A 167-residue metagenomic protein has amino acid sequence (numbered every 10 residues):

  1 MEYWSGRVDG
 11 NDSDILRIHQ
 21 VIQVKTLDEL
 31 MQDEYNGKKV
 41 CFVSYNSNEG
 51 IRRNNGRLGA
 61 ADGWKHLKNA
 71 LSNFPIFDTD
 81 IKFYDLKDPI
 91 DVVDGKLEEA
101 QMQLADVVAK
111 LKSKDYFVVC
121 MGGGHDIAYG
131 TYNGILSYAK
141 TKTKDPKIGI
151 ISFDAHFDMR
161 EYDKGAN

Functional and structural regions predicted by a protein language model:
E2-N167: Conserved alpha-helical scaffold segments that buttress catalytic/binding sites
